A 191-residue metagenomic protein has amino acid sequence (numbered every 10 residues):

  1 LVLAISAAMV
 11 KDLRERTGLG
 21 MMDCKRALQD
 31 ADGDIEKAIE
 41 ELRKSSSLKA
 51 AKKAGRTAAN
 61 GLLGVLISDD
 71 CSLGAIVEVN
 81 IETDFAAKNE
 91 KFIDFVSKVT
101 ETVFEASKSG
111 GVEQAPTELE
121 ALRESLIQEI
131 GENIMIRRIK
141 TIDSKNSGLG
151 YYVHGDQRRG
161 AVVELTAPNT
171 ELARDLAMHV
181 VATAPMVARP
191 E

Functional and structural regions predicted by a protein language model:
V2-E191: N-terminal assembly/interaction segments in proteins that build large macromolecular machines
